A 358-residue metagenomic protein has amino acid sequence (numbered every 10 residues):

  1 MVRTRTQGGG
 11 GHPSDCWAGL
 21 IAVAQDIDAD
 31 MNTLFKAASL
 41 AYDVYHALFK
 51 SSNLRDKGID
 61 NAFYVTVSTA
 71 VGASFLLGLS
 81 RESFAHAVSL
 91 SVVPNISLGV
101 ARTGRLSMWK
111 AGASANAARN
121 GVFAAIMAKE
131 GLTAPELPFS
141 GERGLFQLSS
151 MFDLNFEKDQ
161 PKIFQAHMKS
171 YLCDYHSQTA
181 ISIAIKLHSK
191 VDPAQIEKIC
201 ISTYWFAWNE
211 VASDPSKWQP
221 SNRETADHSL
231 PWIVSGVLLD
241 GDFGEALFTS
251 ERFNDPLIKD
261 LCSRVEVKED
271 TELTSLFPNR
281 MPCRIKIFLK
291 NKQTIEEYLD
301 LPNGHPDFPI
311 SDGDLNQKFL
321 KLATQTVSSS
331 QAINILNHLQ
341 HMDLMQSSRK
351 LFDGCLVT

Functional and structural regions predicted by a protein language model:
M1-D30, A37, V44: Function-dense linear segments that define catalytic or interfacial modules in macromolecule-processing proteins
M1-G9, L106-R119, I126-T358: Terminal-appendage/accessory-domain detector
P13-D15, F63-T66, S311-N316: Short acidic alpha-helix initiation/capping motifs at coil-to-helix transition points, especially at protein N-termini
S14-I21, V65-G72, A118-F123, S177-I181 (+1 more regions): Well-ordered alpha-helical segments within folded domains of soluble proteins
V23, S74, L187, V191: Hydrophobic pocket-lining residues that define ligand/cofactor binding sites across diverse proteins
A24-A117, E130, L137-E142: Glycine-rich, mobile lid/loop segments that gate access to catalytic sites or pores
